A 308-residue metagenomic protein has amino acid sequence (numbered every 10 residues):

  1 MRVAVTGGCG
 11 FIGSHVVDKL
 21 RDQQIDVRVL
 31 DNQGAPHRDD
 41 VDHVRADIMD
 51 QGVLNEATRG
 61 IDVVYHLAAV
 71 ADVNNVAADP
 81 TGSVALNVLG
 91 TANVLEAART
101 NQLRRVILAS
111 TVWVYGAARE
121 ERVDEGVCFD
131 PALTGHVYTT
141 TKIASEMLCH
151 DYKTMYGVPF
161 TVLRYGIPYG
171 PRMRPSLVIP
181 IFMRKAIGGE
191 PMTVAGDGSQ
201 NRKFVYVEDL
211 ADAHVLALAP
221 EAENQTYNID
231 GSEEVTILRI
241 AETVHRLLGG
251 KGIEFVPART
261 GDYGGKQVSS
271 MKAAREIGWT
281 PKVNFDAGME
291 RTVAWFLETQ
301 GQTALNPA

Functional and structural regions predicted by a protein language model:
V3-Q23: N-terminal Rossmann NAD(P)H-binding glycine-rich loop of SDR-like oxidoreductase domains
T6, L30, V64-L67, V106-V112 (+1 more regions): SDR active-site strand-loop-helix element
I25-G34: Conserved glycine-rich Rossmann-like NAD(P)H-binding loop of the short-chain dehydrogenase/reductase
D40-D50: Rossmann-fold cofactor-recognition segment
I48-L86, A97: NAD(P)H-binding glycine-rich loop region in Rossmannoid oxidoreductase-like domains and their noncatalytic homologs
N75-V76, C128-G135, V158-P171, F182-V205 (+2 more regions): A conserved pocket-lining segment of Rossmann-fold NAD(P)-dependent short-chain dehydrogenase/reductase
A78-N93, T100, R105, V114-V162 (+1 more regions): Catalytic helix-loop patch of NAD(P)-dependent Rossmann-fold dehydrogenases
A186-A308: C-terminal substrate-binding subdomain of Rossmann-fold SDR/epimerase-dehydratase oxidoreductases
